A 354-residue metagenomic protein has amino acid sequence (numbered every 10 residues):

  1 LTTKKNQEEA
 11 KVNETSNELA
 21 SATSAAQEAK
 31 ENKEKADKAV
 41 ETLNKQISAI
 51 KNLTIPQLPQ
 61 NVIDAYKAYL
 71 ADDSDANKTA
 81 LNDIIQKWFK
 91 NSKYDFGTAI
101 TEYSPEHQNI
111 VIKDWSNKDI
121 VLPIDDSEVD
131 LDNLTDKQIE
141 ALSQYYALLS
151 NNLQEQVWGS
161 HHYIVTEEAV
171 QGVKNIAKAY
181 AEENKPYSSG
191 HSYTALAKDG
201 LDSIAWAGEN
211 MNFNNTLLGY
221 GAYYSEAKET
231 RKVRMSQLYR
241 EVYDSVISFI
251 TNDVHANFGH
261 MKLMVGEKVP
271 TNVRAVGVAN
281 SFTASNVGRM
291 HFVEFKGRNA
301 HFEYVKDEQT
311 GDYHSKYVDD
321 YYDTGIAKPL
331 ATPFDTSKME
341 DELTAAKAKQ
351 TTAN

Functional and structural regions predicted by a protein language model:
L1-I55, P329-N354: Long, non-membrane, amphipathic alpha-helices that form coiled-coils
I47-I50, I55-L58, V62-Y69, N77 (+7 more regions): Extended hydrophobic/Leu-rich segments
P56-A207, M261, E267-G288: Short, well-ordered surface patches within globular domains
L70-K78, N109-D132, L217-D244, F302-A331: Surface-exposed intrinsically disordered loops and tails
A195-V305: A well-ordered secondary-structure block
R289-A353: Low-complexity, Gly/Ser/Thr/Pro-rich intrinsically disordered linker/tail segments
